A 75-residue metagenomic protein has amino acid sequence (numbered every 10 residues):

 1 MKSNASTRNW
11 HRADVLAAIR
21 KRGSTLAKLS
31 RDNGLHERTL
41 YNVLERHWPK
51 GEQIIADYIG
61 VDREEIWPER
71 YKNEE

Functional and structural regions predicted by a protein language model:
M1-R22, E64, P68: A short, Lys/Arg-rich alpha-helix, primarily the initiator
D14-V15, T39, I54: Pre-recognition alpha-helix immediately N-terminal to the DNA-recognition helix within helix-turn-helix or winged-helix
A18, D32, V43, E69: Residues in the recognition helix of alpha-helical DNA-binding motifs
L29-S30, I55: Short alpha-helical "recognition helix" segments of helix-turn-helix
G34-W48: Recognition helix of helix-turn-helix/homeodomain-like DNA-binding domains that insert into the DNA major groove
G51-E65: DNA major-groove recognition helix of helix-turn-helix/homeodomain DNA-binding modules
W67-E75: Short amphipathic recognition helices of helix-turn-helix/homeodomain-type DNA-binding modules
